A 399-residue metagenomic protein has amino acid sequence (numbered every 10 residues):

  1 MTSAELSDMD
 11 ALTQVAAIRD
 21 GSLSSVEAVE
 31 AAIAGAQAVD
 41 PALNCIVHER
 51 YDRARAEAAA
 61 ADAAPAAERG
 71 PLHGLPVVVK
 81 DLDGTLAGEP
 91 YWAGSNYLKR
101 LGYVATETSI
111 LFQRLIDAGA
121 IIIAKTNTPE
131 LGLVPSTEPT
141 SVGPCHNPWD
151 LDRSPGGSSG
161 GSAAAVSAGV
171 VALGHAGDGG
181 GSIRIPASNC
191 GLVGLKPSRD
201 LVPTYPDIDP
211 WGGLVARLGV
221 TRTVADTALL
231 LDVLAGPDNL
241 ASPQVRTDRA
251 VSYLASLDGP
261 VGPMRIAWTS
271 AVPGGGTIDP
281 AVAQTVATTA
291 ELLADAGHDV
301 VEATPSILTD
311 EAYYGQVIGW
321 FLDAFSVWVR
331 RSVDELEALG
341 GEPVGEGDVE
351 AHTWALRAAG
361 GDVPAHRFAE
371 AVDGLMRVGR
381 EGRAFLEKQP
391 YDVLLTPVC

Functional and structural regions predicted by a protein language model:
M1-A67, V233-C399: Amidase signature
T2-G179, E291, L386-K388: Gly/Ser-rich catalytic/binding loops embedded in alpha/beta enzyme cores
A67, G102-V104, D152-G156, R184 (+4 more regions): Short Gly/Pro-enriched turn/cap motifs at secondary-structure boundaries
A87, P135-E138, V142-P144, A163-T269 (+2 more regions): Fold-level recognition of mixed alpha/beta catalytic cores in primary-metabolism enzymes, strongest
W92-G94, A124-K125, W211-G212, A267-A271 (+1 more regions): Short beta-strands and strand-loop turn motifs
T108, L192, A283-A287: Amphipathic alpha-helical segments in well-structured domains
N147-S159, D200-D207, S326-P343: Short, basic, helix/turn surface patches
P155-G174, L214, L218-T221, L336-A359: Electropositive, surface-exposed helix/loop patches at the edges of structured domains that serve as adaptable
